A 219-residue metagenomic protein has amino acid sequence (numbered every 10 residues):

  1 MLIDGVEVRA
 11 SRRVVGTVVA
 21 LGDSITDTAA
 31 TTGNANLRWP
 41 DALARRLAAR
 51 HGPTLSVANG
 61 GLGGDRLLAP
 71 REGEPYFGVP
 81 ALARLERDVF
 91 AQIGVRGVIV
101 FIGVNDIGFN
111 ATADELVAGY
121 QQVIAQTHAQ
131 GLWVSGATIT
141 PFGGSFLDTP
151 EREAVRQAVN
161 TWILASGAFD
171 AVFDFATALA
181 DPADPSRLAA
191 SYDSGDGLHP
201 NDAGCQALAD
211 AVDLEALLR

Functional and structural regions predicted by a protein language model:
M1-F77, A83-Q92: Serine-esterase "nucleophile elbow" of acetyl-processing enzymes
T17-G22, T26, T54-G61, R96-F101 (+3 more regions): Structural recognition of the beta-strand scaffold that forms the well-ordered cores of secreted hydrolase catalytic
T28-A30, L67, I107-A113, G144-L147 (+1 more regions): Extracytoplasmic/secreted cell-surface and envelope-processing proteins
G33-R38, Y76-P80, N110-A118, E153-A154 (+1 more regions): Soluble non-cytosolic domains of exported or imported proteins
A42-R45, R84-R87, E115-A129, A158-W162: Alpha-helical scaffolding segments of alpha/beta enzyme cores, especially the outer helices of TIM-barrel or partial
R66, G73-E74, G78, T140-R219: Catalytic His-Asp segment of secreted/periplasmic serine-dependent ester chemistry enzymes
R84-G94, N105-I107, F142: Extracellular glycan-modifying ectodomains
F101-G108, V123-Q157: Active-site segments of SGNH/GDSL-like serine hydrolases that catalyze O-acetyl group transfer/hydrolysis on lipids
